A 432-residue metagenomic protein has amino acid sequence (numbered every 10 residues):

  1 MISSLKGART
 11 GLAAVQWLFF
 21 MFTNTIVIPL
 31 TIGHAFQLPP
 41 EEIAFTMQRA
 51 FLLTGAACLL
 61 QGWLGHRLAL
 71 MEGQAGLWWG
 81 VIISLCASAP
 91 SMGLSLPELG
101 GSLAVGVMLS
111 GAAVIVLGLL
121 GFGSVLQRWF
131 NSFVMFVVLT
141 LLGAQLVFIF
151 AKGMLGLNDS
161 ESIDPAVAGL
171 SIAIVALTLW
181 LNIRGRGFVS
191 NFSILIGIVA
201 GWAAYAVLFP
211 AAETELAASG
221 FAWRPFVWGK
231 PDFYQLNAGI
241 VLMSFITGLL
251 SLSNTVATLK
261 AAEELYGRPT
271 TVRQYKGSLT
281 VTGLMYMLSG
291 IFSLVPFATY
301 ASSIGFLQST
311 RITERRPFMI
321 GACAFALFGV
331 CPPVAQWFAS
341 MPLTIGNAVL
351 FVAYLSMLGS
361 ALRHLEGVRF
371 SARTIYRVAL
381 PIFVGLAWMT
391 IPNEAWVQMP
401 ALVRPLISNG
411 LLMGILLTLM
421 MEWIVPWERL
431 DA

Functional and structural regions predicted by a protein language model:
M1-G73, G80-G93: N-terminal signal-anchor module of multipass membrane proteins
M1-I2, K6, R184-I196, G220-K230 (+2 more regions): Hydrophobic, small-residue-rich membrane helices and short re-entrant helix-turn-helix hairpins that build
G7, T31-L64, M243-R315: Membrane-embedded helical hairpins/re-entrant loop segments and their flanking transmembrane helices within multi-pass
G11-T25, I163-V175, F192-S193, A206-L208 (+2 more regions): Hydrophobic, membrane-embedded alpha-helices of multi-pass small-molecule transporters
Q48-F51, G55, G73-L77, V81 (+11 more regions): Transmembrane helix-bundle signature of multi-pass membrane transporters/permeases
H66-W79, R128-M135, S190-L195, L294-S303 (+2 more regions): Short, non-helical or kinked segments that cap or interrupt transmembrane helices
I83-S88, N182, S303-E314, A324-F328: Interfacial segments of multi-pass membrane proteins
S95-A211, A322, L327-A432: Membrane-embedded alpha-helical modules
